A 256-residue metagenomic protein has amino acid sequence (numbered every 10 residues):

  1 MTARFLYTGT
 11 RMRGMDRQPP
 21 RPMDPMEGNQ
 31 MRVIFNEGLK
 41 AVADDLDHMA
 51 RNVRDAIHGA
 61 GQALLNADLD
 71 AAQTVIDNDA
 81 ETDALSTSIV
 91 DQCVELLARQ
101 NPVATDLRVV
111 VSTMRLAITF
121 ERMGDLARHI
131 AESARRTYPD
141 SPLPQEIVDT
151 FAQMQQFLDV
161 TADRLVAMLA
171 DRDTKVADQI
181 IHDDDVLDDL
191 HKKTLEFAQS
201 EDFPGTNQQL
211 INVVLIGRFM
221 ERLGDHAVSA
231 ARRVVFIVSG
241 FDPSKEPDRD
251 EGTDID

Functional and structural regions predicted by a protein language model:
F5-Y7, M12-D256: Cytosolic, long alpha-helical scaffolding segments
